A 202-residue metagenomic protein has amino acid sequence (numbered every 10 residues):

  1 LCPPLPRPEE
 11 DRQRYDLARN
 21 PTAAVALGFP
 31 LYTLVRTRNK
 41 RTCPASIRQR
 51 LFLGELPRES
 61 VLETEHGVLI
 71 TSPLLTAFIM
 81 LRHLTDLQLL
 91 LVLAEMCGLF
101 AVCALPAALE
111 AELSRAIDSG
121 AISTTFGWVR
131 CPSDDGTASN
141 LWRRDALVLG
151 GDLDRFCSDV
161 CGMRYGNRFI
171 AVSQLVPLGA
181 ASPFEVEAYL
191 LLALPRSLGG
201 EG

Functional and structural regions predicted by a protein language model:
L1-C161: Short gly/ser-rich loop at a beta-strand->alpha-helix junction or flexible surface loop bordering the NTP-binding
G166-G202: Nucleic-acid endo/exonuclease domains
